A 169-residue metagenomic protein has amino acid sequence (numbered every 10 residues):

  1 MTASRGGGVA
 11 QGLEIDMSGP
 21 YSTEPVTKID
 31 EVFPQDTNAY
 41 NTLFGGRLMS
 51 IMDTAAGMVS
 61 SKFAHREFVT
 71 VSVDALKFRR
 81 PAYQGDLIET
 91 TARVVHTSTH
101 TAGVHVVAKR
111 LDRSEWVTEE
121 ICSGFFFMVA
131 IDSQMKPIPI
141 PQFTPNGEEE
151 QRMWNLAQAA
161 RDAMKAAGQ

Functional and structural regions predicted by a protein language model:
R5, I15-M17, T23-K28, Y83-Q84 (+1 more regions): HotDog/MaoC-like acyl-thioester-processing domains
G19-T23, L43, T54-T91, V95-A102 (+1 more regions): Hydrophobic beta-strand-centered segment that forms part of the acyl-chain substrate-binding groove
D30-D36: A short small-residue
T37-S50: A conserved, well-ordered hydrophobic junction motif at loop->secondary-structure transitions
